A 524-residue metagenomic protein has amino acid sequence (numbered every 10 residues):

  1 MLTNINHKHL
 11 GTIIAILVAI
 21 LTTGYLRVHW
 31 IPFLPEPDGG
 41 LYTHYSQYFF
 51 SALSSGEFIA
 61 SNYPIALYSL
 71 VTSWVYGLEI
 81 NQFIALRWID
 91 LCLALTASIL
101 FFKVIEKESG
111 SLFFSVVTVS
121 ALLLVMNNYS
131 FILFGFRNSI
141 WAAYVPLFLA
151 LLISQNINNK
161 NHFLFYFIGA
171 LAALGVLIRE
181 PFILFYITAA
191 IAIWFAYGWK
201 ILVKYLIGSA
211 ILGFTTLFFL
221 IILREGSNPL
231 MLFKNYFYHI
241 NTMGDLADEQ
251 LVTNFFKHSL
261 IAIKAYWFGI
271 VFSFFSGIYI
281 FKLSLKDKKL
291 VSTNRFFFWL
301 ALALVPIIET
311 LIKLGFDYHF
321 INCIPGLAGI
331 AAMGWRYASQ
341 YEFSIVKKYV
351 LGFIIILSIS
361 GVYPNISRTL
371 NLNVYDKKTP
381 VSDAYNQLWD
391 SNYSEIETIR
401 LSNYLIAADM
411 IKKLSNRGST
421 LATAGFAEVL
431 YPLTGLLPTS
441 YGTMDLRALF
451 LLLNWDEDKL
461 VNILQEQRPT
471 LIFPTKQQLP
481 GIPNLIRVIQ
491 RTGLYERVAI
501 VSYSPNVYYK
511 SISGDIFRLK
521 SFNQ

Functional and structural regions predicted by a protein language model:
T3, I99, K264-R295, L300-V305: Hydrophobic, aromatic-rich transmembrane alpha-helices and their immediate juxtamembrane boundary segments
L17, W88-S109, L124, F148: Transmembrane-helix motifs of polytopic, lipid-linked glycan transferases
W30-Y45, I59-W74, I80-N81, I399-N403: Extracytoplasmic catalytic/substrate-binding loops of multi-pass membrane glycan-assembly enzymes
F131-W141: Short acidic/glycine- and proline-prone juxtamembrane loop motifs at membrane-interface regions of multi-pass membrane
L164-R179, Y186-I191, A303-L311: Membrane-interface alpha helices of multi-pass inner-membrane proteins
P181, G226-S227, L357-F522: Extracytoplasmic
L184, I312-F353: Hydrophobic/aromatic-rich transmembrane helices and adjacent perimembrane loops
V203-D248, K264-V271, I307-L311: Membrane-lumen/periplasm interface segments of specific transmembrane helices in polyprenyl phosphate-linked
